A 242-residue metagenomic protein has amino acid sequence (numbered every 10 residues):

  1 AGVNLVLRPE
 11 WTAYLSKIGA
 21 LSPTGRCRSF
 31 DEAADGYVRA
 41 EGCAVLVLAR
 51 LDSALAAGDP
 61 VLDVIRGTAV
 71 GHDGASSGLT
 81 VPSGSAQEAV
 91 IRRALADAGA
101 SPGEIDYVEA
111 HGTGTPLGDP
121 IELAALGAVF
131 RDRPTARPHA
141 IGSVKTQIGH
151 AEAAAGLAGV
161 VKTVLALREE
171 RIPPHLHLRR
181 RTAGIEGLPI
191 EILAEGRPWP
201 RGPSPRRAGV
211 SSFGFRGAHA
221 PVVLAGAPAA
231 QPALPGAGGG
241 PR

Functional and structural regions predicted by a protein language model:
A1-R242: Condensing-enzyme catalytic core of the thiolase-fold
